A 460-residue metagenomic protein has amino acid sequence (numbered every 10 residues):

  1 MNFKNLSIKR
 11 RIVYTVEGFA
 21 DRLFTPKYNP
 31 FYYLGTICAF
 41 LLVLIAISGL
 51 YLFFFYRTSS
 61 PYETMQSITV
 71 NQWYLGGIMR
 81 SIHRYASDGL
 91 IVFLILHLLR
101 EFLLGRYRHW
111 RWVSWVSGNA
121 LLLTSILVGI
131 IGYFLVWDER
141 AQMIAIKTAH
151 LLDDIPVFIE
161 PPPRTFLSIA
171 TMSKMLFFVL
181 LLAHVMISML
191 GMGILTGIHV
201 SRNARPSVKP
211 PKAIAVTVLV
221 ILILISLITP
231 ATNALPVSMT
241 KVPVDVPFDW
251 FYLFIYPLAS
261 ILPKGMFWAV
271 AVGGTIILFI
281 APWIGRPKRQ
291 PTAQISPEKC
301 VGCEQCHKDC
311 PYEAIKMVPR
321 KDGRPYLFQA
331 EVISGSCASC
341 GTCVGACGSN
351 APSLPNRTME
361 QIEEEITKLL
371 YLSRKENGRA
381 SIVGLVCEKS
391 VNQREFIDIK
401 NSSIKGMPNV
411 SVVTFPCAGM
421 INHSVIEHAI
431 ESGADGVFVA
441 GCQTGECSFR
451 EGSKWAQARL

Functional and structural regions predicted by a protein language model:
M1-Y14, A314-V318: Membrane-proximal soluble regions of multi-pass membrane proteins
R10-V13, F19, L23-F54, E63-H83 (+4 more regions): Membrane-embedded alpha-helical bundles of multi-pass integral membrane proteins
T58-S60: Cytochrome P450 catalytic domain signature, combining two hallmark sequence patches
Y133, I144-K147, I221, M359-L460: Iron-sulfur-associated redox domains of electron-transfer enzymes in respiratory and anaerobic energy metabolism
V244-P247, K316-P319, G323, S402-S403: Active/binding-pocket-proximal capping segment
R286-E298, S353-K368: Membrane-interfacial segments at transmembrane helix termini in multi-pass membrane proteins
E298-C300, C337: Short Cys/His-rich zinc-binding micro-motifs
Q305-A338, T342-E365: Iron-sulfur cluster-binding cysteine motifs and their immediate structural context in ferredoxin-like electron-transfer
